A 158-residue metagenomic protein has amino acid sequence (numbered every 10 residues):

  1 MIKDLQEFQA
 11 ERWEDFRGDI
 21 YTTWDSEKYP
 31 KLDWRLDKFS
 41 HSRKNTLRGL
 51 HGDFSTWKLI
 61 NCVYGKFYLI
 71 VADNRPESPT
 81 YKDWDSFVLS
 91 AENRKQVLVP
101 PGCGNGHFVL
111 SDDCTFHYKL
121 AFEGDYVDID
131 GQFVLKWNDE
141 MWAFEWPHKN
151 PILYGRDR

Functional and structural regions predicted by a protein language model:
M1-E92, D113, L120-R158: Non-catalytic, conserved peripheral segments adjacent to functional cores
N93-K95, C103, C114: Surface-exposed loop/turn positions
V97, N105-L110: Short beta-strand His + acidic residue motifs that chelate non-heme Fe in jelly-roll/DSBH and cupin folds
